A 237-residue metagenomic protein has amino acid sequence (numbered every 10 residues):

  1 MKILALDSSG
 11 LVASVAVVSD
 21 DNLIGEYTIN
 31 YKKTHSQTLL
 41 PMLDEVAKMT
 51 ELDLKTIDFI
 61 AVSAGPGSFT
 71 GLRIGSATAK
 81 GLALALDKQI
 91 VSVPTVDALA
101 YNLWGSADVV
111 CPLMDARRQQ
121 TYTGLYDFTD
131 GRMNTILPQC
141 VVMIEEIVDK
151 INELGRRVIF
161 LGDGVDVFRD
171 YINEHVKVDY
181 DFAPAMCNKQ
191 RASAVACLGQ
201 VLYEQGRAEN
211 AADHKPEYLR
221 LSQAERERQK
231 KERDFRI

Functional and structural regions predicted by a protein language model:
M1-A64: N-terminal beta-alpha supersecondary unit
N22, Q89-K189, Y218, Q223 (+1 more regions): Surface "functional belts" at beta-alpha junctions
N30-T38, F69, R73, A77 (+3 more regions): Residues at secondary-structure transition points
V46-T50, A85, L103, A192-Y203: Stable alpha-helical structural segments in soluble proteins, enriched in small hydrophobic residues
K48-K55, L84-V93, R207: Phosphate-handling active-site elements
V62-I90, T95: DPxDG-like acidic metal-binding loop motif
D181-I237: Acyltransferase
